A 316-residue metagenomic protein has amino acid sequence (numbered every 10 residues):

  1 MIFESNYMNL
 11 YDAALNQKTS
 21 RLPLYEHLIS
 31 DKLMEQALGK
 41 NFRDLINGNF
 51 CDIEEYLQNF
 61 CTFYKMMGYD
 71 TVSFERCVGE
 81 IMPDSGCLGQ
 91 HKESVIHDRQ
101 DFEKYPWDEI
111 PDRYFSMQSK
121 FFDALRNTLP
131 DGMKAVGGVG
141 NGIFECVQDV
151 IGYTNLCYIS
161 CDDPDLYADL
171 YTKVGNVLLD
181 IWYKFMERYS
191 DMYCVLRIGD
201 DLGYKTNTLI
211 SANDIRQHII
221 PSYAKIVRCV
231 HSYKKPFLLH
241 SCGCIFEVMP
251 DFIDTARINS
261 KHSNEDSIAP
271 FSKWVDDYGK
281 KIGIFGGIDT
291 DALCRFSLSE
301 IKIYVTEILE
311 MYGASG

Functional and structural regions predicted by a protein language model:
M1-I53, N59, D70-F74, H91-H97 (+1 more regions): Active-site loop segments of alpha/beta catalytic cores
Y56-G86: Glycine-rich, N-terminal phosphate-binding loop and its surrounding beta-alpha-beta segment
